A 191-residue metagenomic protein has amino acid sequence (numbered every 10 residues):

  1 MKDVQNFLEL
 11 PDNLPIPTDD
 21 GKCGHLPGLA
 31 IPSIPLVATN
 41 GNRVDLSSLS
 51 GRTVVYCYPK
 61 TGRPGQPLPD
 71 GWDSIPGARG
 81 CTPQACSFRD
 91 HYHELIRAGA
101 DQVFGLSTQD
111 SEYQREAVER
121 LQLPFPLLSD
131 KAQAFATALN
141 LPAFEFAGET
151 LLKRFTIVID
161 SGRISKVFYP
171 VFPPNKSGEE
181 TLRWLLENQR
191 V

Functional and structural regions predicted by a protein language model:
M1-V191: Chalcogenol-based redox active-site neighborhoods
